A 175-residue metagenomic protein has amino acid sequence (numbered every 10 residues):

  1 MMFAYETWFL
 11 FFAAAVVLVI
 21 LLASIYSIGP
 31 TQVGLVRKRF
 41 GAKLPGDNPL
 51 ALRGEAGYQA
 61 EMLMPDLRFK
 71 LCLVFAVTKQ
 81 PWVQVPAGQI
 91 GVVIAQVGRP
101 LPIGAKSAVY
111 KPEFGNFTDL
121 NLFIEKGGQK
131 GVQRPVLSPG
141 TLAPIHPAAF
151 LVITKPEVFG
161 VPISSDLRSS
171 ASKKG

Functional and structural regions predicted by a protein language model:
M1-G175: N-terminal hydrophobic membrane-entry segments
